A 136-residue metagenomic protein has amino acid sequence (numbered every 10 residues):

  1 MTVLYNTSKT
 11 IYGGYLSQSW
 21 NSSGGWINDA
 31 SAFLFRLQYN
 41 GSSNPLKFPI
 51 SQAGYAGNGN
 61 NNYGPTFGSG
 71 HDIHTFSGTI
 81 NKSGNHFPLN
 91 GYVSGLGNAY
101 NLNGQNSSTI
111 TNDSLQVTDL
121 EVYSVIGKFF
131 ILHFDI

Functional and structural regions predicted by a protein language model:
M1, Y5-I136: Phosphate-recognition beta-domain surfaces
